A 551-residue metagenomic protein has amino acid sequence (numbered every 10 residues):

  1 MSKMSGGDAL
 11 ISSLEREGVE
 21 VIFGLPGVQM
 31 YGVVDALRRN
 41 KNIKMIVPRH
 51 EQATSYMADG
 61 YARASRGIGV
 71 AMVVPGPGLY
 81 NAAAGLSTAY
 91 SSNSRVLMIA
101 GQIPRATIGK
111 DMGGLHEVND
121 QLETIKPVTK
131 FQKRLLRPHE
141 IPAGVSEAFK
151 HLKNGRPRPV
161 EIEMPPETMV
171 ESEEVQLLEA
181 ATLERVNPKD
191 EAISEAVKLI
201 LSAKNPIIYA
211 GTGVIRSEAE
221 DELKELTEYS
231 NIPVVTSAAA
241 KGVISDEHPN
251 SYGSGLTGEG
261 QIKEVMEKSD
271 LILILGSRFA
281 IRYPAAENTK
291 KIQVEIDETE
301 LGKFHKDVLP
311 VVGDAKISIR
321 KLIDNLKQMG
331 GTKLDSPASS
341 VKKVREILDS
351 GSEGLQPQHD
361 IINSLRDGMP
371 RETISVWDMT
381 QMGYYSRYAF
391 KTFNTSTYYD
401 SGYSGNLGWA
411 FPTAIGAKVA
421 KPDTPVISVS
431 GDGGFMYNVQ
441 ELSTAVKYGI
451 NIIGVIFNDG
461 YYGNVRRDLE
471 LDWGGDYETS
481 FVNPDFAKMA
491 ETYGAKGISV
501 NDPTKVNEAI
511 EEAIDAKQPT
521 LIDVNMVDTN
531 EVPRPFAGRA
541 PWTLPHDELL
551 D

Functional and structural regions predicted by a protein language model:
G7-E17, L25-L37, S340-A417, D423: Active-site diphosphate/adenylate-binding microenvironment
D8-V19, Y61-R66, H151-R156, A192-P206 (+5 more regions): Glycine-rich phosphate/diphosphate-binding loops that line cofactor/substrate pockets in enzymes
E20-V21, R63-A100, K126-L177, L199 (+3 more regions): Structural signature of the thiamine diphosphate
Y31-R105, K268-L271, R278-A280, Y384-Y462: Thiamine diphosphate
R63, T212-V294, F393-T424, N438-Q440 (+2 more regions): Glycine-rich, anion-gripping cofactor-binding loops and their flanking helix/strand elements in enzyme active sites
G101-A143, A240-A338, I510: Glycine-rich, acidic loop regions that bind phosphate or pyrophosphate groups
T107, D111-H116, T257, K263 (+4 more regions): Thiamine diphosphate
H139, V175, K198, N288-M379 (+3 more regions): Phosphate/pyrophosphate-binding active-site segments
